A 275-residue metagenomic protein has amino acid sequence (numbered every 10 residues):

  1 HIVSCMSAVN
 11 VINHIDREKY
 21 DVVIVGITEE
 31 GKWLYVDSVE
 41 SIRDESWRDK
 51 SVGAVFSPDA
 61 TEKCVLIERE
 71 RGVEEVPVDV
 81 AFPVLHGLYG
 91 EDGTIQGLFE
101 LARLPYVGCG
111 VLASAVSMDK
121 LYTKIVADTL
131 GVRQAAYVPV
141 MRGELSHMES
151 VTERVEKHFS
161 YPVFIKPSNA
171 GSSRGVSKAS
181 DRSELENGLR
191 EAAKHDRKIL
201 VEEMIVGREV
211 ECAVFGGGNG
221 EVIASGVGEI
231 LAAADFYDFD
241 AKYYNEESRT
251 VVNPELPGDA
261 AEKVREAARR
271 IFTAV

Functional and structural regions predicted by a protein language model:
H1, A268-V275: Short, intrinsically disordered, charge-balanced linker/junction segments flanking boundaries in proteins
H1-V107, V111-L112, V116-M118, Y122 (+2 more regions): ATP-binding N-terminal substructure of ATP-dependent carboxylate-amine bond-forming enzymes
I2-V9, E75, S114-R208, G218-N219: Active-site nucleotide/adenylate-binding loops and adjacent lid/helix of ATP-dependent enzymes
Y35-D37, H147, G175-V176, A213-V214 (+1 more regions): Short, well-ordered secondary-structure micro-motifs
G87, S173, I230-A234: Glycine-rich phosphate/pyrophosphate-binding beta-alpha loops
P105-C109, Q134, A224: Short hydrophobic/aromatic-enriched beta-strand-loop microsegments
S180-E266, I271: Phosphate-binding site of ATP-dependent enzymes
